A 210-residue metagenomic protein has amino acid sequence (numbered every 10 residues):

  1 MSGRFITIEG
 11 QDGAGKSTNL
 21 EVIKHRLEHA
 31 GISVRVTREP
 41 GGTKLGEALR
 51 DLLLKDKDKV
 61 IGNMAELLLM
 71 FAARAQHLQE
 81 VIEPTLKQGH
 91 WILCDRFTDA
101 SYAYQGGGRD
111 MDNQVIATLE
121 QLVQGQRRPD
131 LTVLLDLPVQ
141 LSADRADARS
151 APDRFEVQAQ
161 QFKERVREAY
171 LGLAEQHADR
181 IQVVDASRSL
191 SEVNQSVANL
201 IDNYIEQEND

Functional and structural regions predicted by a protein language model:
S2-F5: Pre-Walker A (Motif I) flank of P-loop NTPase domains
I8: Hydrophobic anchor at the beta1->P-loop junction of P-loop NTPases
G13: Walker A (P-loop) phosphate-binding loop of P-loop NTPases
K16: Conserved lysine of the Walker
N19: Hydrophobic positions on the alpha1 helix immediately C-terminal to the Walker A/P-loop
K24, Q140-D210: NTP-dependent small-molecule kinase module
A30-Q124, S196: ATP-dependent small-molecule kinase phosphotransfer cores that center on conserved nucleotide phosphate-binding segments
A100-E168: A glycine- and Lys/Arg-enriched "phosphate-lid" helix/loop adjacent to the NTP-binding pocket of small-molecule kinases
